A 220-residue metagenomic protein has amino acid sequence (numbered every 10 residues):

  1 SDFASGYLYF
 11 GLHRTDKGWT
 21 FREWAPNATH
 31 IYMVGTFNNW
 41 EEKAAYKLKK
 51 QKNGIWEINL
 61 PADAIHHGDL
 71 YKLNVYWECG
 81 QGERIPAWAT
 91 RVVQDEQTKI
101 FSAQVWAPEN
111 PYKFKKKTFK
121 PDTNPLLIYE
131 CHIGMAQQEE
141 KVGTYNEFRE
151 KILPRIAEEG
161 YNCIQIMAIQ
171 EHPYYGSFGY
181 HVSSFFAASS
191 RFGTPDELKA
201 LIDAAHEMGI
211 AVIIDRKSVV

Functional and structural regions predicted by a protein language model:
S1-T20, E41-K43, K47-E130, M135-E140 (+1 more regions): The feature marks proteins involved in alpha-glucan
W24-I31: Short proline/glycine-enriched turn/loop motifs at strand-loop junctions of beta-rich domains
M33-G35: Conserved aromatic beta-strand anchor motif in extracellular beta-sandwich/beta-rich domains
L127-C131, I164-I166, V212-I214: Hydrophobic faces of well-ordered beta-strands that scaffold small-molecule active sites in alpha/beta enzyme cores
K141-I156: Short, acidic/polar
R155-K199: Aromatic-lined carbohydrate-binding/catalytic grooves of carbohydrate-active enzymes
G160-N162, H206-I210: Short, well-ordered coil/turn segments that N-cap beta-strands
K217-V220: Conserved small/polar residues in nucleotide/adenosyl-binding loops
